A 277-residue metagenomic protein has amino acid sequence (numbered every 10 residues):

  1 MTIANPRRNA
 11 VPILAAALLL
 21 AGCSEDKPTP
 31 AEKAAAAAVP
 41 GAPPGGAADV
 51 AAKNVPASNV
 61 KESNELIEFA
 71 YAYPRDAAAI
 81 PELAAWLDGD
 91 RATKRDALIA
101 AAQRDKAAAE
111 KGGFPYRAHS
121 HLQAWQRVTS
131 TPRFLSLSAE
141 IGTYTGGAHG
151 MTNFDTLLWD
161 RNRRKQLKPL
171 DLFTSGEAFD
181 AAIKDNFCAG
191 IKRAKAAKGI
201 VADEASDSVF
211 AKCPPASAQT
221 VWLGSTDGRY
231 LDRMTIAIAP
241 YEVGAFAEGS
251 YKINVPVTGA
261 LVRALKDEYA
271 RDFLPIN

Functional and structural regions predicted by a protein language model:
T2-I13: Bacterial N-terminal signal peptides that target proteins for export
A10-V11, A17, P30, A36: Sequence-pattern detector for short linear motifs and compositional/periodic biases rather than a specific fold
A16-A17, S206: Residue-level signal for mature regions of secreted extracellular proteins and peptides
L19-G22: C-terminal motif of bacterial Sec signal peptides marking the signal peptidase cleavage site
S24-N277: Compositionally biased intrinsically disordered regions enriched in Thr/Gly
